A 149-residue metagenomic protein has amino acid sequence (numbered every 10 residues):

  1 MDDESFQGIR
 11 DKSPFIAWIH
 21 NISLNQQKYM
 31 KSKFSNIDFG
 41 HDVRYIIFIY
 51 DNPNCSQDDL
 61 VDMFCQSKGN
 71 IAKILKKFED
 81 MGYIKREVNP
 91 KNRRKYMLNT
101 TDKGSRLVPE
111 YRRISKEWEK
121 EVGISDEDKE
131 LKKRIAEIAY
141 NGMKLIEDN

Functional and structural regions predicted by a protein language model:
M1-I37: N-terminal leader segment of winged-helix/HTH proteins
L24, K28, S32, D80 (+3 more regions): Regular, well-ordered alpha-helical segments
L24, K28-N70: N-terminal helix-turn-helix DNA-binding core of bacterial DNA-binding proteins
S35-V43, T101, I124-K129: Short helix-coil-helix linker/hinge
P53-M97, T101-D102: Canonical helix-turn-helix DNA-binding module
G104-L107: Short, charged/polar, Gly/Pro-enriched secondary-structure boundary elements
P109-N149: Terminal interaction helix/tail motif
